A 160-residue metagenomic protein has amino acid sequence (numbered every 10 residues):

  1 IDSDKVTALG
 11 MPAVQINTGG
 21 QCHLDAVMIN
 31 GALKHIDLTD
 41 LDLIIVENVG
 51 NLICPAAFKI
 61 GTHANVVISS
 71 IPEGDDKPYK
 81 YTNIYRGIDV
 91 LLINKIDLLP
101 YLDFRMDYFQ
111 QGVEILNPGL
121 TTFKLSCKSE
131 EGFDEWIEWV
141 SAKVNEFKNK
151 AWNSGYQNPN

Functional and structural regions predicted by a protein language model:
I1, Q21, G50-L52, I71-D75 (+2 more regions): Conserved nucleotide-binding/hydrolysis micro-motifs of P-loop NTPases
I1-H63: Nucleotide-state-sensitive switch-loop elements of NTP-binding domains
I1-S3, K77-Y81, R105-G112: Short, glycine/polar-rich helix-capping loops at beta-to-alpha or helix-loop-helix junctions that flank or form
H23-V27, D75-Y81: Short, charged, surface-exposed secondary-structure boundary motifs
N48, P55-E73, K80-I93: Inter-motif core of Ras-like GTPase G domains
C54-A56, K77-P78, L102-D103, D134: Short glycine-/acidic-enriched loop or helix-start segments at secondary-structure transitions that form or flank
L98-G155: Canonical P-loop GTPase G-domain recognition
